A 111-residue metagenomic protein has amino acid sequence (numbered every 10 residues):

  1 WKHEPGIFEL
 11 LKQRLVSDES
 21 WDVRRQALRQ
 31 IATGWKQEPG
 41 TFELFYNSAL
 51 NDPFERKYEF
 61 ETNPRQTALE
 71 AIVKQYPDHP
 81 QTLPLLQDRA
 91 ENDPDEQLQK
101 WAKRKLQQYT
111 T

Functional and structural regions predicted by a protein language model:
K2-L15, K36-F54, D78-A90, T111: Amphipathic alpha-helical scaffolding segments comprising HEAT/armadillo-like alpha-solenoid repeats
F8, D22-R25, A32: Eukaryote-skewed repeat-based solenoidal scaffolds used as protein-protein interaction platforms, primarily
L10, Q26, L44, N63-T67 (+3 more regions): Alpha-solenoid helical repeat scaffolds
D18, G34, D93: Residue-level signal for short amphipathic helical patches enriched in basic/charged and nearby hydrophobic residues
S20-D22, F54-N63, E96-Q97: Alpha-helix N-cap/helix-start positions at coil->helix boundaries
I31, I72, T82-L86: General detector of folded, globular domains
A32-T33, E70-K74, Q107: Structural signature of alpha-helical solenoid repeat scaffolds
L86-Q87, E91-T110: Leucine-rich solenoid repeat scaffolds
